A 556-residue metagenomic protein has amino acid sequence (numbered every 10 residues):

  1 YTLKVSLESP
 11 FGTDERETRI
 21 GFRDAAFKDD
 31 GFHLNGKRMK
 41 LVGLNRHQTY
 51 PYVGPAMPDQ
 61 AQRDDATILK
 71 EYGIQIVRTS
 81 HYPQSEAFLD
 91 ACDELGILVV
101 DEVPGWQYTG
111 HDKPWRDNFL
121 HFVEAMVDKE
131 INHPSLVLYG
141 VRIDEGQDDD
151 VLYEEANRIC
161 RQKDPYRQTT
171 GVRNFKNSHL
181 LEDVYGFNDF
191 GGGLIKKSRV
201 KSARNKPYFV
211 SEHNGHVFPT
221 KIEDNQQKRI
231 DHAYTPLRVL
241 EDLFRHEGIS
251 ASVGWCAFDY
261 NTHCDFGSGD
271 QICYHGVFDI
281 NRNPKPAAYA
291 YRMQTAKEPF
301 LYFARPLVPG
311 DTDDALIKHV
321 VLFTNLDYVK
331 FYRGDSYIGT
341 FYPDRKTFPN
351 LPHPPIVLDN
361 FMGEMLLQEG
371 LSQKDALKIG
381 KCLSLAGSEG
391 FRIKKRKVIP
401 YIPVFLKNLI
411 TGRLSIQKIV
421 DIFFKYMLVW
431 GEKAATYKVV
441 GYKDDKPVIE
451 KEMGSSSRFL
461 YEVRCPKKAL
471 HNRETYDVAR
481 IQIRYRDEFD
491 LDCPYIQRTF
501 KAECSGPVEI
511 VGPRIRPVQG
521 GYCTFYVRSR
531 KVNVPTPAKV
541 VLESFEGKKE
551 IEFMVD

Functional and structural regions predicted by a protein language model:
Y1-P83, A91, G96-V99, F122 (+4 more regions): Secreted/periplasmic carbohydrate-active enzymes, especially glycoside hydrolases
A66-L69, I76-Y289, Q294-V320, D344: Substrate-binding/catalytic cleft of secreted carbohydrate-active enzymes, primarily glycoside hydrolases
